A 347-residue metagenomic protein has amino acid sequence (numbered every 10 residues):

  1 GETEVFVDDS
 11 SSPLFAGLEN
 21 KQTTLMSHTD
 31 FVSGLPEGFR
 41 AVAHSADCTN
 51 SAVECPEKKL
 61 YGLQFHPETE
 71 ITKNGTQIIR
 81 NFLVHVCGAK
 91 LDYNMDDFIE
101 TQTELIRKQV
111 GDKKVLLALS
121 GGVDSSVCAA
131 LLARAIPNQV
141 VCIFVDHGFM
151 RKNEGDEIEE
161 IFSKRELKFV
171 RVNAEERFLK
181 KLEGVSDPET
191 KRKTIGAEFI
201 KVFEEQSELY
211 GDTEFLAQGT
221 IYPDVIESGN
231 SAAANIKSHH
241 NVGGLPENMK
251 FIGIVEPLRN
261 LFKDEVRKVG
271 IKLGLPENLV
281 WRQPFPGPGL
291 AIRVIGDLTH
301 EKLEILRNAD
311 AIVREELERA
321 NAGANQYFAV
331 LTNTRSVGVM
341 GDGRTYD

Functional and structural regions predicted by a protein language model:
G1-E214, P223, G229-D347: RNA-binding accessory domains that recognize and position tRNA/RNA substrates
Q218-T220: Extended catalytic-interface subdomain
